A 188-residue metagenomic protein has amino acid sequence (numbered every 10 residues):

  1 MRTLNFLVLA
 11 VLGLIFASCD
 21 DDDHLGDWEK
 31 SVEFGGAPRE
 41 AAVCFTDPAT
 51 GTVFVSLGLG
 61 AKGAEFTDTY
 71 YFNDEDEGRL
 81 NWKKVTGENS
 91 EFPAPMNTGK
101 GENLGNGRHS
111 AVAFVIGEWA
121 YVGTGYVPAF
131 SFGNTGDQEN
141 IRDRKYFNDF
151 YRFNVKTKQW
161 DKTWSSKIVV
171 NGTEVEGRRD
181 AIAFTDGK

Functional and structural regions predicted by a protein language model:
M1-E29: Bacterial Sec-dependent N-terminal signal peptides
C19-K188: Kelch-like beta-propeller repeat domains
